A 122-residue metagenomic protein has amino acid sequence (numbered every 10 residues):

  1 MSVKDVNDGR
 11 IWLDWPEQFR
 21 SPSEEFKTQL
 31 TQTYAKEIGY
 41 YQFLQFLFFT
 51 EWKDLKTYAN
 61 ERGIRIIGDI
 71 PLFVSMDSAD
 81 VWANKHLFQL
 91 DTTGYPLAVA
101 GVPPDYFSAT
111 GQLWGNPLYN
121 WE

Functional and structural regions predicted by a protein language model:
M1-F49, V74-E122: Alpha-amylase-like alpha-glycosidases and glucanotransferases acting on alpha-linked glucans and related
T50-E61: Flexible, glycine/threonine-enriched loop-and-boundary segments that flank and lead into catalytic domains of large
I66-G68: Hydrophobic faces of well-ordered beta-strands that scaffold small-molecule active sites in alpha/beta enzyme cores
P71: Anionic group-transfer/hydrolysis microenvironments
